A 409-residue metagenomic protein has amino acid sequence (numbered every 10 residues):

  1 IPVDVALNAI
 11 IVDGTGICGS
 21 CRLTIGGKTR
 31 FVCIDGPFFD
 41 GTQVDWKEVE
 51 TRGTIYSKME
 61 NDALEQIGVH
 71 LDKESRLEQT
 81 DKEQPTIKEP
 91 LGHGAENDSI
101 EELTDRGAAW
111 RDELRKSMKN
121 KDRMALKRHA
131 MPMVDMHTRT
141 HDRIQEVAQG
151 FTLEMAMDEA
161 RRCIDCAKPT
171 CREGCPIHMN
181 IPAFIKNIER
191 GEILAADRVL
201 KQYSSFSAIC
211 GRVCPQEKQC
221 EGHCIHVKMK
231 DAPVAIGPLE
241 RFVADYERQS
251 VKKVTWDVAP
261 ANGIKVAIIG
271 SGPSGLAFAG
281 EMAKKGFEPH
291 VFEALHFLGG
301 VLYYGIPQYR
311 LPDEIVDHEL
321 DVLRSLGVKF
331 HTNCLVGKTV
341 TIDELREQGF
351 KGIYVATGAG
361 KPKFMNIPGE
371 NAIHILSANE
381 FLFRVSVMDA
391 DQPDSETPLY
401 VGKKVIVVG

Functional and structural regions predicted by a protein language model:
P2-S20, F381-Q392: Short, flexible loop segments at boundaries between secondary-structure elements
D4-A6, H290, K329-N333, L376: General small-molecule cofactor/ligand-binding pocket signal
I17, S205, G272-P273, F297: Residue-level detector of alpha-helix initiation sites
R22-V44: Short, glycine-/small-residue-rich phosphate/pyrophosphate-handling segment
G36-P37, D45-K265, D313, V355-L376 (+2 more regions): Ferredoxin-type iron-sulfur electron-transfer modules and their immediate structural context
K168, A267-F292, T332-I342, R346 (+3 more regions): Rossmann-like dinucleotide/flavin-binding elements
V234, G305-F330, E370-V385: N-terminal glycine-rich dinucleotide-binding loop that anchors FAD/FMN and/or NAD(P) in oxidoreductases
F287-Y303: Glycine-rich FAD pyrophosphate-binding loop
